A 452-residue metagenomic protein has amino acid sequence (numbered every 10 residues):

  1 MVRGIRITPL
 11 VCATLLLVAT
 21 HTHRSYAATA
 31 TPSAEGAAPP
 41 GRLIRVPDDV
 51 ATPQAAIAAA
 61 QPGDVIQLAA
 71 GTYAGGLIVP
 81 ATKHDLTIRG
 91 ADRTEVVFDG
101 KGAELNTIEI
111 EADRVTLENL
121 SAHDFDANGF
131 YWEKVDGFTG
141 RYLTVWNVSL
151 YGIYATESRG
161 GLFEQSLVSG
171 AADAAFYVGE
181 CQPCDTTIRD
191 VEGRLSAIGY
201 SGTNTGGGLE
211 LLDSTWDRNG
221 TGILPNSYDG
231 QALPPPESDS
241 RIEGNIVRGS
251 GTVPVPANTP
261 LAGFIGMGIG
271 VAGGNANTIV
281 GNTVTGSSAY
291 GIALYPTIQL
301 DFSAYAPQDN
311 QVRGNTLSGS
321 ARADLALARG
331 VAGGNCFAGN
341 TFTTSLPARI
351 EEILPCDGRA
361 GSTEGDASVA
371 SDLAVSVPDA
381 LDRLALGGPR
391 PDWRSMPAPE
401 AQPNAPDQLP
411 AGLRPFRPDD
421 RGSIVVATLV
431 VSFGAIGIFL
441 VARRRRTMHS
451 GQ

Functional and structural regions predicted by a protein language model:
V18, H23-A55, A70: Right-handed parallel beta-helix/beta-solenoid
R45-A51, V65-A70, G76, K83-A127: Right-handed parallel beta-helix/beta-spiral solenoid domain characteristic of secreted/periplasmic
Q67, Y305, S318-D419: Acidic, glycine- and Ser/Thr-rich low-complexity intrinsically disordered tracts in extracellular/secreted proteins
Y73-I78, V97-I110, D126-W132, S149-T156 (+9 more regions): Short glycine/acidic-rich loop motifs that flank beta-strands on beta-rich extracellular proteins
R89-T94, D113-D124, D136-L150, R159-A174 (+6 more regions): Right-handed parallel beta-helix
N258-F264, G270-G339, L346-P355: Extracellular beta-rich repeat passengers
P415-V430: Juxtamembrane/start-of-transmembrane alpha-helix segments at the extracytoplasmic/lumenal side of membrane anchors
G434-Q452: C-terminal membrane-anchoring or membrane-association module
